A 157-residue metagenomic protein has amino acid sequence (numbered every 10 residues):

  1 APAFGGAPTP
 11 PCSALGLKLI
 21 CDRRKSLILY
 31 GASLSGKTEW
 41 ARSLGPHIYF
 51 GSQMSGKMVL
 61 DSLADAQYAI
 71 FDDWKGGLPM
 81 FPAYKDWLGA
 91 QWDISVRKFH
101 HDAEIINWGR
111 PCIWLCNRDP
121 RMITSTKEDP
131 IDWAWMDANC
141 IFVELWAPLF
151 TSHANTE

Functional and structural regions predicted by a protein language model:
A1-R23: N-terminal pre-Walker A segment at the start of P-loop NTPase domains
P10-P11, R42, V143-E144: Hydrophobic transmembrane helix bundles of membrane-integrated enzymes that assemble and modify cell-envelope
C21, D61-L63, I105-I106: Short, flexible hinge/linker loops that cap or flank conserved catalytic cores
R23-F50: Glycine-rich phosphate-binding P-loop
R24, G45-P46, A64-Q67, G109-R110 (+1 more regions): Short, well-ordered alpha-helix to beta-strand connector turns
I28, Y68-I70, I113: Structural motif
H47-P82: AAA+/P-loop NTPase substrate/partner-engagement loops
K75-E157: Replace "adjacent to P-loop NTPase cores in ATP/GTP-dependent enzymes" with "adjacent to NTP-binding cores
